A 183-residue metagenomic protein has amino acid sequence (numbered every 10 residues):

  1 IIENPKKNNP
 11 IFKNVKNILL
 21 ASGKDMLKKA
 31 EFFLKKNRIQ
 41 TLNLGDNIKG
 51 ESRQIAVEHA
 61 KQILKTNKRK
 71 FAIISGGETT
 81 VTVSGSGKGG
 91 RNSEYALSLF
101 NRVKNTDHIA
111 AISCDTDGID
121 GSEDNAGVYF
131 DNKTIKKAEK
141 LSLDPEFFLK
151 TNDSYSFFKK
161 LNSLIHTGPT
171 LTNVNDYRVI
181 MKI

Functional and structural regions predicted by a protein language model:
I1-E58: Accessory alpha-helical/coil subdomains and C-terminal extensions that flank or cap enzyme catalytic cores
I1-K6, R38-N47, K68-A72, D107-C114 (+1 more regions): Flexible, glycine/charged-enriched surface loops at secondary-structure junctions
N4, N8-N14, K70, T80-N125: Active-site catalytic microenvironments in core metabolic enzymes, especially phosphate/sugar-handling
N14-K16, D25, K29, K35 (+4 more regions): Short acidic/glycine-rich loops and adjacent helix/strand connectors that line catalytic pockets where negatively
A21-K29, G50, Q54-E58, G90-E94 (+5 more regions): Conserved active-site and cofactor/substrate-binding residues in soluble primary-metabolism enzymes
L44-N47, I74-S84: Glycine-rich beta-strand-to-loop/alpha-helix junction loops that act as flexible
A56-T66: Conserved phosphate-binding catalytic cores of ATP/NTP-utilizing and phosphoryl-transfer enzymes
S98-I183: Internal helix-turn-beta structural module
